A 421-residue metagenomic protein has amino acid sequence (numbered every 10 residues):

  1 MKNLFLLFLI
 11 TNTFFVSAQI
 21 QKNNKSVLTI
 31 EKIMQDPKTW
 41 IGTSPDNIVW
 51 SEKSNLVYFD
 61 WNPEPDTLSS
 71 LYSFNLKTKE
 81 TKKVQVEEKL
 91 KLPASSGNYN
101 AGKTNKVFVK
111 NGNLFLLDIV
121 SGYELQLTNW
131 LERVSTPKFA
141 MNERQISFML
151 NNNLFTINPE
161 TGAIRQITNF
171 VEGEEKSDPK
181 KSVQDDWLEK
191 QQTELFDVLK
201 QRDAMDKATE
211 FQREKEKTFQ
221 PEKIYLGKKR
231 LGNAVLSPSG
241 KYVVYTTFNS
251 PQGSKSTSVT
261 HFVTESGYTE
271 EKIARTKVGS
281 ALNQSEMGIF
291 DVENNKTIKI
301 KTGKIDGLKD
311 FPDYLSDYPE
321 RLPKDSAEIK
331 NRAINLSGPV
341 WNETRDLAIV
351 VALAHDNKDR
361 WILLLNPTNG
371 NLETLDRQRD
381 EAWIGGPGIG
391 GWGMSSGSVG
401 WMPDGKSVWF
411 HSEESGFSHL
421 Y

Functional and structural regions predicted by a protein language model:
M1-S26: Bacterial Sec-dependent N-terminal signal peptides
Q19-Y421: Beta-propeller folds
